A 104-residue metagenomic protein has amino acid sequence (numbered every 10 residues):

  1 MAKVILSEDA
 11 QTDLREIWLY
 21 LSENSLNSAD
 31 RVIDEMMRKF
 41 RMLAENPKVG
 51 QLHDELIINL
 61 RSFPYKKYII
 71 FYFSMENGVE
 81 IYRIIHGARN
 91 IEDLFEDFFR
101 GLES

Functional and structural regions predicted by a protein language model:
M1-L60, G101-S104: Basic, Lys/Arg-enriched alpha-helical interface segments
R61-Y65: Short acidic-hydrophobic surface loop/beta-edge motif
Y68, F73-S104: Enriched for short, Lys/Arg-rich terminal
